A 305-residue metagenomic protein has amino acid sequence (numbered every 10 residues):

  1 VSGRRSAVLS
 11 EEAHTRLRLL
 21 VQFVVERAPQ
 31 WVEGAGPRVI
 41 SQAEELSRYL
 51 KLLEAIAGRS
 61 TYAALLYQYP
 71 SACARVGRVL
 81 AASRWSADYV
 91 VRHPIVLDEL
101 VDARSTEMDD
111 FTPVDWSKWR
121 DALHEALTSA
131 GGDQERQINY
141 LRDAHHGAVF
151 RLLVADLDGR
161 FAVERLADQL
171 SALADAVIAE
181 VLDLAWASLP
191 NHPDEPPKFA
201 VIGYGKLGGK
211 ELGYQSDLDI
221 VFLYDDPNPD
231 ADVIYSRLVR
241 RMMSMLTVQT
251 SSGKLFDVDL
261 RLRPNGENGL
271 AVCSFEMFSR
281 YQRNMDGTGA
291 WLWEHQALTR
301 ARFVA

Functional and structural regions predicted by a protein language model:
V1-A305: A nucleotide- and high-energy phosphate-metabolite-utilizing enzyme signature
